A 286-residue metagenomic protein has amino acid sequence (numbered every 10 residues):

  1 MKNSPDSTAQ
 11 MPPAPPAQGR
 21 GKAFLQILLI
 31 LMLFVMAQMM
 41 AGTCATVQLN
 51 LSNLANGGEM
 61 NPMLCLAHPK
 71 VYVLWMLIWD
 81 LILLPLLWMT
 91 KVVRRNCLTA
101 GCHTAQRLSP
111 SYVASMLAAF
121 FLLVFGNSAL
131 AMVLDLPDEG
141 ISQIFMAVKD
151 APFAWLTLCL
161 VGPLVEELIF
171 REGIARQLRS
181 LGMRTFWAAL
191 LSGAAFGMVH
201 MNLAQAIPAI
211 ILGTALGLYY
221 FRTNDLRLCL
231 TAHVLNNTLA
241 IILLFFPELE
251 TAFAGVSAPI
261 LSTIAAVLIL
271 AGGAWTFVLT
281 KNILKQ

Functional and structural regions predicted by a protein language model:
M1-Q18: Low-complexity, intrinsically disordered extramembrane tails and loops of integral membrane proteins
P16-M32, H103-L117: Alpha-helical transmembrane segments and their helix-start/interface "positive-inside/aromatic belt" motifs in integral
G19, A23-I27, L66-W75, A254-L268: Membrane-interface transmembrane-helix boundary segments in multi-pass integral membrane proteins
L28-G42, V113-F125, L218-H233: Hydrophobic alpha-helical membrane-insertion segments
I30-V92, T263-I264: Alpha-helical transmembrane segments in multi-pass membrane proteins
L31-M39, I78-M89, L117-S128, L261-N282: Hydrophobic core of alpha-helical transmembrane segments in multi-pass integral membrane proteins
Q48-V71, R95-L168, R176, S180-L181 (+1 more regions): Juxtamembrane helix-loop-helix connectors linking adjacent transmembrane helices in multi-pass membrane enzymes
D150-Q286: Transmembrane helix-loop-helix hairpins at the membrane interface of multi-pass integral membrane proteins
